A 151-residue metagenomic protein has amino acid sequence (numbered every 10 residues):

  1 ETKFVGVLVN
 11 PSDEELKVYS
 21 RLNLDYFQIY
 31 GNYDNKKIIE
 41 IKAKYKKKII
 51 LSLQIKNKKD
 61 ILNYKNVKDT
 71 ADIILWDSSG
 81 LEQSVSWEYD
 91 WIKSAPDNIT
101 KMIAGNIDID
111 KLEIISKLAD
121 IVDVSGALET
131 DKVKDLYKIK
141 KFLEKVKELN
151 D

Functional and structural regions predicted by a protein language model:
E1-K111: Conserved anion-binding
I29-D34, S78-V85, L118-K140: Glycine-rich phosphate-binding active-site loops on the catalytic face of alpha/beta enzymes
I39-K44, S125-D151: C-terminal helical cap(s) of enzyme catalytic domains, especially alpha/beta-barrels
I109-I114, L149: Conserved alpha/beta-domain cores
